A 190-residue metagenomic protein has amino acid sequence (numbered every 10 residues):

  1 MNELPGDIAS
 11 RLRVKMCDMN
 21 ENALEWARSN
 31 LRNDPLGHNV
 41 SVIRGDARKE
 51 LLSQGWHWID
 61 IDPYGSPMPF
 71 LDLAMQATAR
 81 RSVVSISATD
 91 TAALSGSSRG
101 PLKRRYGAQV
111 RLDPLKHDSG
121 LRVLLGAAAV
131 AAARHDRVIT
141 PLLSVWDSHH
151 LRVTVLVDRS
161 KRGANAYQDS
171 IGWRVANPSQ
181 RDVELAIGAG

Functional and structural regions predicted by a protein language model:
M1-G190: SAM-dependent transferase fold signal centered on methyltransferase-like domains, encompassing both Class I
